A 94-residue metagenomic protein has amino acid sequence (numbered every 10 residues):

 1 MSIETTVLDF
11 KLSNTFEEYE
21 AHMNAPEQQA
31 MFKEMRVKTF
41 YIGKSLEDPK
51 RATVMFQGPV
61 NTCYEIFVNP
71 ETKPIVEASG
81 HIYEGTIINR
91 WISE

Functional and structural regions predicted by a protein language model:
M1-K73, G85-E94: Short S/T/G/P-rich N-terminal loop/turn motif that feeds into the first structured element of a domain
V76: Short beta-strand His + acidic residue motifs that chelate non-heme Fe in jelly-roll/DSBH and cupin folds
